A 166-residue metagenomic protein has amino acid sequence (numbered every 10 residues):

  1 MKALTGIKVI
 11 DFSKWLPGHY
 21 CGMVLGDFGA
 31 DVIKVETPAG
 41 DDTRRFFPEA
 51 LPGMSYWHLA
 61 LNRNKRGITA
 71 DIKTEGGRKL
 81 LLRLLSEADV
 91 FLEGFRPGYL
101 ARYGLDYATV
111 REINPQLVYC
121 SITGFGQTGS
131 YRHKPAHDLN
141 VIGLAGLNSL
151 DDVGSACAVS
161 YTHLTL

Functional and structural regions predicted by a protein language model:
M1-L164: N-terminal helix-loop segment corresponding to the beta1-alpha1 unit of nucleotide/adenylate-binding folds
